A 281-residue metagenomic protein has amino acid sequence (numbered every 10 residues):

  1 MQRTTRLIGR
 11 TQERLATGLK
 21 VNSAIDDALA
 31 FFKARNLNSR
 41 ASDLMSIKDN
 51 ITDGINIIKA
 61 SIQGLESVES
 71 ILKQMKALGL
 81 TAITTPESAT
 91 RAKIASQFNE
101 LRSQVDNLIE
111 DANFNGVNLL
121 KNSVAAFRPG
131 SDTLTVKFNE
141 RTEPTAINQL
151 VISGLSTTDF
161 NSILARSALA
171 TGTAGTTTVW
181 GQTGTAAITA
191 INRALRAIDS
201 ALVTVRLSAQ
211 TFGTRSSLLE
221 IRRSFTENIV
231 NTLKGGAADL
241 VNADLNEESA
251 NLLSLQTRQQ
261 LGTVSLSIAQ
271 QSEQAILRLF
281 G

Functional and structural regions predicted by a protein language model:
M1-G281: Primary detection of the long, small/polar-rich alpha-helical "axial" segments characteristic of bacterial flagellar
